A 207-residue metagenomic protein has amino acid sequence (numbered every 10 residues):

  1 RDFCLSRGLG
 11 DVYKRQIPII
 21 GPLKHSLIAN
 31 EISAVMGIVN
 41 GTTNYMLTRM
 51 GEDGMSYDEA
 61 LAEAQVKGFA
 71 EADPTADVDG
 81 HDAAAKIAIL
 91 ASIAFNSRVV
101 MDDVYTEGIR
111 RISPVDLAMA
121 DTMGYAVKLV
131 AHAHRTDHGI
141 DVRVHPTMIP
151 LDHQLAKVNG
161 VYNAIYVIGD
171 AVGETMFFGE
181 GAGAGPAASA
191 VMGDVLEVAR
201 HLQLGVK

Functional and structural regions predicted by a protein language model:
D2-L9, Y13: Single conserved hydrophobic/aromatic residue that forms the stacking wall/gate of nucleotide- or nucleobase-binding
G10-D11, L23, I38, T42 (+8 more regions): Fold-independent oxyanion-binding glycine-rich loops and adjacent beta-strand/coil segments at enzyme active sites
K14-A70, D77, H81-D82, I89: Rossmann-like NAD(P)H-binding beta-loop-alpha module
H25-N30, G37-V39, D53, H134-D137 (+2 more regions): Solvent-exposed alpha-helices and their adjacent loops that cap or buttress functional pockets in soluble metabolic
A34, M46, K128-L129, R143 (+2 more regions): Structured core elements
D53-M55, A94-M101, E197-L204: Short helix-capping/linker segments at secondary-structure and domain boundaries
A60-K157, Y162-A164: Substrate-binding/catalytic subdomain of NAD(P)-dependent oxidoreductase enzymes
D152-K207: ATP-dependent carboxylate/acyl-activation modules
